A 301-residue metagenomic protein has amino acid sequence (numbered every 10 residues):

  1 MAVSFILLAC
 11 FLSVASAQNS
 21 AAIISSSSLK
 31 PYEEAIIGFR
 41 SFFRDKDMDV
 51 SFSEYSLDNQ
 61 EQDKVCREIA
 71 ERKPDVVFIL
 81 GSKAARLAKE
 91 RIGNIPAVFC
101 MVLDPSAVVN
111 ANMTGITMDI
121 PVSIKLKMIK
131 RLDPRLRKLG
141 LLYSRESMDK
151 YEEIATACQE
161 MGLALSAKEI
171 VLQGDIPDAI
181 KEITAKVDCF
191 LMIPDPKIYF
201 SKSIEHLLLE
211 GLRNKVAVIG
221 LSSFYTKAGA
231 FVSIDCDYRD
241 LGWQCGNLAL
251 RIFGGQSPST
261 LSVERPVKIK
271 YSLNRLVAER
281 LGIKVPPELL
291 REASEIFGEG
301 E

Functional and structural regions predicted by a protein language model:
A2-F11: Bacterial N-terminal signal peptides
A17-E301: Short hydrophobic alpha-helices and adjacent helix-cap/hinge residues
